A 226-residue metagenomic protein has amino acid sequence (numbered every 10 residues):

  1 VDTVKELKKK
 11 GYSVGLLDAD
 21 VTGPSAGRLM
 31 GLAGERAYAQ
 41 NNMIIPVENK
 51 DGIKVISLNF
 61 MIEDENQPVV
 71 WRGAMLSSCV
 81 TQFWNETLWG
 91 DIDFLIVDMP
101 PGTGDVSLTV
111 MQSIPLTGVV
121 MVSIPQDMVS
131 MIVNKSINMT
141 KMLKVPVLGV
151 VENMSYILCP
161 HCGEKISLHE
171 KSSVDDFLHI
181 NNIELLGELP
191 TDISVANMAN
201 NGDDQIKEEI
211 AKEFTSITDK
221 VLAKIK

Functional and structural regions predicted by a protein language model:
V4, K8, M111: Gly/Ala-rich phosphate-binding loop of Rossmann-like dinucleotide-binding domains, activating on the conserved
L7, Y12-E65, S77: Phosphate-binding loop that captures ATP/GTP phosphates
G52-K54, D91-L95, G118: Loop/turn-to-beta-strand initiation segments
I56, V80, M99, Q112 (+1 more regions): Glycine-rich phosphate-binding loops of nucleotide-dependent enzymes
I62-V110: Phosphate-binding/switch loop-helix module in NTP-utilizing enzymes
T87-L88, S107-D127: Inter-motif core of Ras-like GTPase G domains
T117-V150: Helical hairpin unit composed of two closely spaced alpha helices linked by a short loop
M139-K226: C-terminal lobe/tail of nucleotide-utilizing enzymes
